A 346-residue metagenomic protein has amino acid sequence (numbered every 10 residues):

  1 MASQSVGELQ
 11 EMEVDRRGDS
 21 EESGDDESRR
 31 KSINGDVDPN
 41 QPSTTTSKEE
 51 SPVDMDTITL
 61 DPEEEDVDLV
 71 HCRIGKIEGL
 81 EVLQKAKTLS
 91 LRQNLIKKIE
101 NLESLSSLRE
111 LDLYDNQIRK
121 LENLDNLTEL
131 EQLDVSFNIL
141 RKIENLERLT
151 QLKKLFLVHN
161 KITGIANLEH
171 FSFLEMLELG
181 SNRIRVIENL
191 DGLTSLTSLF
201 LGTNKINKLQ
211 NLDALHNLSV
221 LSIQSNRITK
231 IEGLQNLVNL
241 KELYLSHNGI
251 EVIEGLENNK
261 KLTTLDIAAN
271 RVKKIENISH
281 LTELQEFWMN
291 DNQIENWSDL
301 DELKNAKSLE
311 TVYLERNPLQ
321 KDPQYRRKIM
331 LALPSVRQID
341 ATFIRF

Functional and structural regions predicted by a protein language model:
M1-R141, N145-E251, G255, K260-D266 (+4 more regions): The feature captures the LRR N-terminal capping module
E254, E276-N277: Short conserved loop adjoining the S-adenosyl-L-methionine
